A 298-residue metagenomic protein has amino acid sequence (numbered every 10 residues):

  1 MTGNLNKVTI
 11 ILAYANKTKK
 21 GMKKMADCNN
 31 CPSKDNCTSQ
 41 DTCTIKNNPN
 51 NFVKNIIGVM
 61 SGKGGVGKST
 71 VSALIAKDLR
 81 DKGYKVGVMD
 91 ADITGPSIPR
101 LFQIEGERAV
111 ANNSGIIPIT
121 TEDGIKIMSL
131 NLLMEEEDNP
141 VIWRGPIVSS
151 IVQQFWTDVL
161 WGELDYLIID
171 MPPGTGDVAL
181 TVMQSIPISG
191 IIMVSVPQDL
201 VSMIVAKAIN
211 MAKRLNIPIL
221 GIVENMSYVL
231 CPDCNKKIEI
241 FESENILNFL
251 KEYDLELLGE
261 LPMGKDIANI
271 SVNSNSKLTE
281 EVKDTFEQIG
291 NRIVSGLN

Functional and structural regions predicted by a protein language model:
T18-T44, M211-N298: C-terminal lobe/tail of nucleotide-utilizing enzymes
N48-K54: Phosphate-binding P-loop
N55-I93, I209: Walker A/P-loop phosphate-binding motif and the immediately C-terminal alpha-helix
V86, A91-M134, S149: Phosphate-binding loop that captures ATP/GTP phosphates
M128, V152, M171, Q184 (+1 more regions): Glycine-rich phosphate-binding loops of nucleotide-dependent enzymes
M134-V182: Phosphate-binding/switch loop-helix module in NTP-utilizing enzymes
A179-D199: Inter-motif core of Ras-like GTPase G domains
